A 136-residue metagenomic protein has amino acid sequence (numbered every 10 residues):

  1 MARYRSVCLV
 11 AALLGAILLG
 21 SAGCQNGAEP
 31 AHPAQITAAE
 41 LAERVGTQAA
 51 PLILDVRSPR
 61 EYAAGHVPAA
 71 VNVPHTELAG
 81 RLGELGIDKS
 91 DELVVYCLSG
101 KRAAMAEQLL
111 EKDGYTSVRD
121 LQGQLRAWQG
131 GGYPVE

Functional and structural regions predicted by a protein language model:
A2-L52, P59-E92, L98-E136: Rhodanese-like catalytic fold shared by cysteine-dependent sulfurtransferases and DSP/PTP-type phosphatases
